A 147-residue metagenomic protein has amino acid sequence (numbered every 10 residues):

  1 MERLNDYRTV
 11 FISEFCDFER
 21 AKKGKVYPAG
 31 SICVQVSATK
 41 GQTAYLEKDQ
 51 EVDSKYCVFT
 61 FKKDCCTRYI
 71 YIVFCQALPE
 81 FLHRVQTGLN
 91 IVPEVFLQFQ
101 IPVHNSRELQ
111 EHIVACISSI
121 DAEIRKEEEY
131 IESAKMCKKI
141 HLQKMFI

Functional and structural regions predicted by a protein language model:
M1-A21, V103-R107, K126, Y130-S133: Non-catalytic DNA-recognition/assembly elements of restriction-modification systems
K25-V26: Residue-level "contact hotspot" at macromolecular interaction interfaces
S31-C75, V92: A short beta-sheet element
E51-K55, T87-E108: A short glycine-rich beta-alpha junction/loop motif
Q100-I140: Amphipathic alpha-helical segments
F146-I147: Structural preference for solvent-exposed beta-strand-turn elements and adjacent flexible terminal/loop segments within
